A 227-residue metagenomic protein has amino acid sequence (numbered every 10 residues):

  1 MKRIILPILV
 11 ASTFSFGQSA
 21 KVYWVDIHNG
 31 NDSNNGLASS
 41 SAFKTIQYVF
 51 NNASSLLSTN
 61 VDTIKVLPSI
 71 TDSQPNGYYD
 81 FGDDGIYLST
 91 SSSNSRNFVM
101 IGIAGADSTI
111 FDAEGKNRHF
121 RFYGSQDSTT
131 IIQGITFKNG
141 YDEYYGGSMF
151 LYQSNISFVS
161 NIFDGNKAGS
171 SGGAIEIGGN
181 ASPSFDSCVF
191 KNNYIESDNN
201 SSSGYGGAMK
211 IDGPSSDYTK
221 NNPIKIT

Functional and structural regions predicted by a protein language model:
R3-T13: Sec-dependent N-terminal signal peptides
S15-V22: Boundary at the C-terminal end of the N-terminal hydrophobic targeting segment
V22, V61-T63, G85, N97 (+9 more regions): Detector for repetitive beta-architecture
D26, L67, I101-I103, Y123 (+11 more regions): Feature marks extracellular polysaccharide-active and adherence modules
I27-L67: Acidic Gly/Asp/Thr-rich repetitive segments characteristic of extracellular carbohydrate-active and adhesion proteins
Q47, S58-F98, T109, G115: N-terminal extracellular ligand-recognition/capping segment immediately after the signal peptide
S73-Q74, N94-D142, K167, Y194: Right-handed parallel beta-helix/beta-spiral solenoid domain characteristic of secreted/periplasmic
Y78-L88, A113-Y123, D142-F150, K167-G178 (+1 more regions): Extracellular beta-strand/beta-solenoid scaffold signature
